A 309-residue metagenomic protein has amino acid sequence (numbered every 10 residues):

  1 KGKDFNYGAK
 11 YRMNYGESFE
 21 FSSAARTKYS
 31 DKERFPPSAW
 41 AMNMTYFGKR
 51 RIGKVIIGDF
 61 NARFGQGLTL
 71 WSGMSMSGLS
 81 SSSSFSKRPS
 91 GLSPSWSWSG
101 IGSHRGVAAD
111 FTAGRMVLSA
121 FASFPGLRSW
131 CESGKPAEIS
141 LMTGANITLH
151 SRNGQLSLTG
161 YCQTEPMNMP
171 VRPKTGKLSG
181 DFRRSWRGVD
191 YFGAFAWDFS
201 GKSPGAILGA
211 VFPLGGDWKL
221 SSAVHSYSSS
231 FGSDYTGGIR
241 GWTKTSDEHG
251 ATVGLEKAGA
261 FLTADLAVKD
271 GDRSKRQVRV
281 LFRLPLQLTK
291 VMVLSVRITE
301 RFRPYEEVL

Functional and structural regions predicted by a protein language model:
G2-D4, G16, S140, A145 (+4 more regions): Exposed, low-structure sequence patches enriched in small/polar residues
F5-F19, T27-E33, P37-A39, L149: Long, low-hydrophobicity, solvent-exposed regions enriched in small/turn-prone and acidic residues
F19, S30, P36-S123, F212 (+1 more regions): Outer membrane beta-barrel
A24, T45, I56, A108-D110 (+5 more regions): Residues within well-ordered beta-strands of beta-sheet-rich folds
R26-E33, A41-N43, A194-S200, K269: Conserved short loop/turn motifs at secondary-structure junctions
G65-G67, S119, R128-W130, S157 (+2 more regions): Short helix/loop capping segments that flank catalytic or ligand/cofactor-binding pockets
G67-W71, W130-E132, D234-T236, V308: Outer-membrane beta-barrel and related beta-rich outer-membrane complex signature in Gram-negative bacteria
G126-T148: Solenoidal tandem-repeat scaffolds enriched in leucines and small polar residues
